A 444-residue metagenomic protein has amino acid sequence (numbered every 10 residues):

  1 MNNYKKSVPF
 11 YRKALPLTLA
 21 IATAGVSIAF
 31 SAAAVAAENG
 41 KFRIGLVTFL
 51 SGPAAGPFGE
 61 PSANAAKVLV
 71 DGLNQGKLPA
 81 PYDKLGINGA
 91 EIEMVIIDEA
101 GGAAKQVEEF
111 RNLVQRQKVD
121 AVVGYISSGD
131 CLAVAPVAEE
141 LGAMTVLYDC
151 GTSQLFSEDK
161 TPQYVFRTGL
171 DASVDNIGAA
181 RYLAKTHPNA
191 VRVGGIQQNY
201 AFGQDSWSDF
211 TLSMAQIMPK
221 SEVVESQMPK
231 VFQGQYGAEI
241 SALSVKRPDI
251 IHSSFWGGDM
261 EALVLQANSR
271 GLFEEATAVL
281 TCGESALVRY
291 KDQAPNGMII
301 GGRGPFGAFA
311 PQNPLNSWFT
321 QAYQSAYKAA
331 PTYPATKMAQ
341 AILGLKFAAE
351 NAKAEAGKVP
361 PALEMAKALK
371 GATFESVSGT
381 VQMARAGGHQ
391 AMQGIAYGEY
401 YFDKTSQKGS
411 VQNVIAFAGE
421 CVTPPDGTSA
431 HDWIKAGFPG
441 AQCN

Functional and structural regions predicted by a protein language model:
M1-R43, F438-N444: Short, low-complexity disordered leader/linker segments with a strong preference for bacterial N-terminal type II
A37-N39, N64-M94, A215-S221: Signal peptide-proximal N-terminal region of secreted/periplasmic/extracellular or secretory-lumen proteins
F42, T373-N444: Solvent-exposed, acidic/polar segments of extracytosolic/periplasmic ligand-binding ectodomains
G45-V70, D98-A103, I126, I196-Q204 (+2 more regions): Extracytoplasmic "Venus flytrap"
L46, L113-I126, M144-Y148, V193-Q197 (+4 more regions): Periplasmic-binding protein-like
P57-P61, G76-E158, T168, M228-Y236 (+1 more regions): Beta-alpha junction/loop-to-helix N-cap segments that form part of ligand/metal-binding clefts
E108, S153-Q154, P162-R270, F309-W318: Extracellular/periplasmic Venus flytrap/periplasmic-binding protein
P162, A267-Q340, E350-A356, S410-N413 (+1 more regions): Extracellular/periplasmic periplasmic-binding protein-like sensory domains
